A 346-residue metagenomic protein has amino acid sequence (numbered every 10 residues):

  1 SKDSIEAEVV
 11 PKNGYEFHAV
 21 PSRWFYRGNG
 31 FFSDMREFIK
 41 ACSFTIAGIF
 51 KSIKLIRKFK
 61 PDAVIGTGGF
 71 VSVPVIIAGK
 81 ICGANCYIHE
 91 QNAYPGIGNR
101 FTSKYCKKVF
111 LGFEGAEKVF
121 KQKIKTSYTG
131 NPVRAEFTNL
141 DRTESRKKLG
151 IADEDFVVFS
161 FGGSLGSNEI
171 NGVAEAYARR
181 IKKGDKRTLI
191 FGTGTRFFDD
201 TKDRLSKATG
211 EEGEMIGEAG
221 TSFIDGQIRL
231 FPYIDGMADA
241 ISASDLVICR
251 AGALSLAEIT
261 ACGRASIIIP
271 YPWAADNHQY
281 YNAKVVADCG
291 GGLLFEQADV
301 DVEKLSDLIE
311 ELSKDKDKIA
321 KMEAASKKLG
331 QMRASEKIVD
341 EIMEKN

Functional and structural regions predicted by a protein language model:
S1-N346: Nucleotide-activated sugar donor-binding and catalytic core shared by glycosyltransferases and related lipid-linked
